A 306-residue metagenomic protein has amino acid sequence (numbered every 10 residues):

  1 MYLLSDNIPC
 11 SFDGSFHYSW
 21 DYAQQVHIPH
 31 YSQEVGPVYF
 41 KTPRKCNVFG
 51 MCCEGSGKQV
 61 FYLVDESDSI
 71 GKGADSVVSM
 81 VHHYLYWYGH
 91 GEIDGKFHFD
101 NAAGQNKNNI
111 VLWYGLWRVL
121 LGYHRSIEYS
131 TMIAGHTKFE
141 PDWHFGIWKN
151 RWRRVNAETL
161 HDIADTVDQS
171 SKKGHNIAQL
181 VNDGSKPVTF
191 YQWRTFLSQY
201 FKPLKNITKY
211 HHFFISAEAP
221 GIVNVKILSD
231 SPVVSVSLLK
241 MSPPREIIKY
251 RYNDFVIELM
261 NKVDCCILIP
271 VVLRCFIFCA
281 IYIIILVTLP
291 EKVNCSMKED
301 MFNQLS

Functional and structural regions predicted by a protein language model:
M1-S306: Extended mixed-charge, aromatic/glycine-enriched low-complexity segments
